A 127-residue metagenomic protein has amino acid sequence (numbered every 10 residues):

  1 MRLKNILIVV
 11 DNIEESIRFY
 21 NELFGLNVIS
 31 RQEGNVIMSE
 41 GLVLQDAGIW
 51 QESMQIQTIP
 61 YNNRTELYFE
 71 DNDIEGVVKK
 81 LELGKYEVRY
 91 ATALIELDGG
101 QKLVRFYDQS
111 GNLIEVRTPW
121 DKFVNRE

Functional and structural regions predicted by a protein language model:
R2-D11, V36, Q55-L83, K102-Y107 (+1 more regions): Vicinal oxygen chelate
N5, F24, E115: Short catalytic micro-motifs in class I SAM-dependent methyltransferases
N12-N27: Amphipathic alpha-helical segments
Y20, G48, L81: Short, flexible helix/strand-to-coil boundary loops that buttress conserved ligand/catalytic motifs in alpha/beta
G25-R31, E87-T92: Short secondary-structure junctions
N27-N62, L113-T118: Conserved short beta-strand elements that form part of the metal-binding/catalytic scaffold of enzyme active sites
K79-E127: Vicinal oxygen chelate
